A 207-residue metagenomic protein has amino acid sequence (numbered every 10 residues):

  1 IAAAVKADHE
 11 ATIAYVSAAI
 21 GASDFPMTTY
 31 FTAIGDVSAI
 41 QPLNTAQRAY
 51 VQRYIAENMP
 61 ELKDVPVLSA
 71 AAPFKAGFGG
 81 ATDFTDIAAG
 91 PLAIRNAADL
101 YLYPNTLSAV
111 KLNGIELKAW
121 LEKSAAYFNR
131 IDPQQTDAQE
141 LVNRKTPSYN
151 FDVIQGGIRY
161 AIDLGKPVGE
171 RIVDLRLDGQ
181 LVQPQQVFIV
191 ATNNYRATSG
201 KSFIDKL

Functional and structural regions predicted by a protein language model:
I1-Y15, M59, N129: Active-site-adjacent helix-turn-beta-strand microarchitecture at beta-sheet edges that either contains or buttresses
A4-H9, I34, I158, I172: Generic hydrophobic, helix-prone segments enriched in Leu/Val/Ile
T12-I20, G90-I94: N-proximal short alpha-helices
Y15-D36: Glycine-rich phosphate/diphosphate-binding loops and the adjacent beta-loop-alpha structural elements that coordinate
V37-L207: Feature captures C-terminal
